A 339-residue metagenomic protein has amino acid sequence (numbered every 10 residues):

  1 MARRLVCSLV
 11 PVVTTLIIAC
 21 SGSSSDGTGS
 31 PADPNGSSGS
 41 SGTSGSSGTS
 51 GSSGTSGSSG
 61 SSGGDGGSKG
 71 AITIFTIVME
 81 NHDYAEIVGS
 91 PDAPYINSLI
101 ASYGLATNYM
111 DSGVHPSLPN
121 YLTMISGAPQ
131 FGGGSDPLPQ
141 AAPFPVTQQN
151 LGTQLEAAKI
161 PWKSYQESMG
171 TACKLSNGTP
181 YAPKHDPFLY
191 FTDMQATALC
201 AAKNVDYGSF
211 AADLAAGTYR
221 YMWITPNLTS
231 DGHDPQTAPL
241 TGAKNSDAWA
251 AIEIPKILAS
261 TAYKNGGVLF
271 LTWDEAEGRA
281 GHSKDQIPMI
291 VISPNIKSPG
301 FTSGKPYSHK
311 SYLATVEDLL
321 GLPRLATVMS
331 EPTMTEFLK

Functional and structural regions predicted by a protein language model:
M1-A19: Sec-dependent bacterial lipoprotein signal peptides
L16-G67: Ser/Thr-rich, Pro/Gly/Ala-heavy low-complexity intrinsically disordered linkers and tails of secreted extracellular
G22, D33-G36, G63-K339: N-terminal pro-sequences and low-complexity stem/linker regions of secreted or lumenal proteins
